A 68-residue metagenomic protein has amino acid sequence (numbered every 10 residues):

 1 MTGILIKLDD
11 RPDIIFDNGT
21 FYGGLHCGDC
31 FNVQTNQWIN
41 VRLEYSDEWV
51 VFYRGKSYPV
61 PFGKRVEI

Functional and structural regions predicted by a protein language model:
M1-G23: Mixed-charge, Lys/Arg-rich low-complexity intrinsically disordered regions
I4-K7, N32, R42, R65-E67: Ser/Thr- (and often Asn-) enriched beta-sheet segments in non-cytosolic proteins
L8-D10, L25-D29, E44-E48: A short, compositionally biased
R11-D17, F31, E48-F52: Short polybasic amphipathic segments
F21-T35: Short coil-to-beta transition motif at edge beta-strands of beta-rich domains
Q37-I68: Short, compact, well-ordered microdomains
